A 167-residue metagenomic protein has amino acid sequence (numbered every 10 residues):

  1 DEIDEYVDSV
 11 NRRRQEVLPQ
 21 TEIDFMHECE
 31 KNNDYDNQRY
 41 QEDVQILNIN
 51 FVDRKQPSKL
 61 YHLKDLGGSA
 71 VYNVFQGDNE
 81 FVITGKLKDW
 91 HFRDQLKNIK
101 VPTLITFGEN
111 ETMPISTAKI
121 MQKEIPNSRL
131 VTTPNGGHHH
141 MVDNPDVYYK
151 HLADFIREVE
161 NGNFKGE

Functional and structural regions predicted by a protein language model:
D1-E5: Active-site nucleophile loop of the alpha/beta-hydrolase fold
Y6-V7, T117, N144-P145: Residues at alpha-helix caps and immediate loop-helix transition turns in enzyme cores, especially N- and C-cap
V7-L18: C-terminal helical/coil "lid" or tail adjacent to the Rossmann-like core of SAM-dependent
V17-K97, V101: Alpha/beta-hydrolase
E42-Q45, D94-K97, K119-K123, D146 (+2 more regions): Replace "anionic and nucleotidyl ligands
V52, V101-L104, N161-F164: Generic structural signal for secondary-structure transition and capping sites
R93-G136: Conserved loop-alpha-helix segment in the C-terminal half of the alpha/beta-hydrolase fold that carries the catalytic
N127-E167: Catalytic active-site module of serine/aspartate enzymes centered on a nucleophile-bearing elbow/loop
